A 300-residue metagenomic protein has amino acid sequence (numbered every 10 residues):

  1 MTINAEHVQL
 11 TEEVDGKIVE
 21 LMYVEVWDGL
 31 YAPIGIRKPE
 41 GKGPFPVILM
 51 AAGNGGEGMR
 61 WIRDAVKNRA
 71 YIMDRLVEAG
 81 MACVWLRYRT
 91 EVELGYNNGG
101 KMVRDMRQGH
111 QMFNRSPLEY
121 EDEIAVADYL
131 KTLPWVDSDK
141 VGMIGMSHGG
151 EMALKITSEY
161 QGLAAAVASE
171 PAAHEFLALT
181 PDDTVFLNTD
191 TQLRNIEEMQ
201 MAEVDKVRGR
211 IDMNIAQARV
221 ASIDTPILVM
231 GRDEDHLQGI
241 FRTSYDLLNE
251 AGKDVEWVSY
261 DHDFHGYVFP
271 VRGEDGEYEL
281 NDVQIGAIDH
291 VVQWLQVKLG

Functional and structural regions predicted by a protein language model:
T2-K42: N-terminal cap/lid segment of alpha/beta-hydrolase-fold proteins
G43, V103-G142: Gly/Ser-rich "nucleophile elbow"/oxyanion-hole loop immediately N-terminal to the catalytic nucleophile in hydrolases
P44-G53: Short beta-strand element of the alpha/beta-hydrolase
N54-Y120, G266-G276: Cap/lid segment of the alpha/beta-hydrolase catalytic domain
A125-V185: Primarily recognizes the serine-hydrolase "nucleophile elbow" in alpha/beta-hydrolase and SGNH/GDSL folds
A164-R219: Mobile cap/lid helix-loop segments that gate and shape the active-site cleft of serine hydrolases
I223, V229-G231: Short beta-strand/loop motif that positions the catalytic acidic residue of the alpha/beta-hydrolase fold
D254-G300: C-terminal catalytic histidine-bearing segment of alpha/beta-hydrolase fold enzymes
